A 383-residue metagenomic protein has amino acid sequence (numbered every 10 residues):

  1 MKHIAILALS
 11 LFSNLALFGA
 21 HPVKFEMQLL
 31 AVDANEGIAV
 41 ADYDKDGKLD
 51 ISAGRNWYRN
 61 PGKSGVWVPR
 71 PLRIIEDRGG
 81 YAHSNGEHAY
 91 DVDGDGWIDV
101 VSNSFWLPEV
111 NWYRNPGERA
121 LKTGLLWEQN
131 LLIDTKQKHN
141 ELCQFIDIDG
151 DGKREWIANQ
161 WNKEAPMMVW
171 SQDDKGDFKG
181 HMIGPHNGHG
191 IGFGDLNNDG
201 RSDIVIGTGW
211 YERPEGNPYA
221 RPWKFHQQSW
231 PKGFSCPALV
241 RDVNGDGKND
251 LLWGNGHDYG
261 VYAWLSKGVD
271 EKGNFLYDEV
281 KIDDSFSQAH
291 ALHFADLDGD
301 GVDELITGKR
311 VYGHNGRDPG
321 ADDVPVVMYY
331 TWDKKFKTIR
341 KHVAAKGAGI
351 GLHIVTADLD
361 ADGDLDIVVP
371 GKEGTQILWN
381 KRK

Functional and structural regions predicted by a protein language model:
A5-A16: Bacterial N-terminal signal peptides
G19-K383: Beta-propeller-forming repeat regions
